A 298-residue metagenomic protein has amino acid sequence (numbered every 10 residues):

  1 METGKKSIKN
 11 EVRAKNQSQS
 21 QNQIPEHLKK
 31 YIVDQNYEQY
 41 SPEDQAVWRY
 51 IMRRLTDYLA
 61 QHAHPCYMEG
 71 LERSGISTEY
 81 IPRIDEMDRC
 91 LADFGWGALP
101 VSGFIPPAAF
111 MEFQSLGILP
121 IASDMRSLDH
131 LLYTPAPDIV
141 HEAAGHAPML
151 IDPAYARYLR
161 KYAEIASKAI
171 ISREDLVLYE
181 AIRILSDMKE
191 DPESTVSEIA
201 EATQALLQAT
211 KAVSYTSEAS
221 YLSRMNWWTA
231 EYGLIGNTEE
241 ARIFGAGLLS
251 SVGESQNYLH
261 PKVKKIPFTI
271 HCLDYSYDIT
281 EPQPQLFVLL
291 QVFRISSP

Functional and structural regions predicted by a protein language model:
M1-I199: The feature captures two recurrent sequence modes
E2-S7, V12, S20-N22, E26-Y31 (+1 more regions): C-terminal structured domains
Q23, P65, E72-S77, A202-A205 (+3 more regions): Short linear motifs at secondary-structure transitions and domain/linker junctions
Q45-V47, I51-M52, C66-Y67, R73 (+5 more regions): Aromatic-enriched hydrophobic runs in primary sequence
E79, R83, Y221, V292-S296: Short amphipathic alpha-helical segments
E79-I81, A209-K211, R224-N226, P261 (+1 more regions): Short amphipathic alpha-helical surface micro-motifs
D88-D93, R160, E164, S220-I235 (+1 more regions): Short, hydrophobic/amphipathic alpha-helical patches that form generic packing surfaces within helical domains
D175-S186, E193-E239, G245: Extended, Lys/Arg-enriched charged tracts that mediate electrostatic binding to polyanionic substrates
